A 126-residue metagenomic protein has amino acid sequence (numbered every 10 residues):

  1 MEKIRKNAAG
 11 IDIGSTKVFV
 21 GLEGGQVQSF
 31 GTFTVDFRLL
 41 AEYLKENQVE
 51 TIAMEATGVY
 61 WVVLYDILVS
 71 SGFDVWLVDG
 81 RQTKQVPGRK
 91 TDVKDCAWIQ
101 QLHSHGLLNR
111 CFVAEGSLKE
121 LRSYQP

Functional and structural regions predicted by a protein language model:
M1-P126: Phosphate- and other anionic-substrate recognition elements at nucleic-acid/protein interfaces
